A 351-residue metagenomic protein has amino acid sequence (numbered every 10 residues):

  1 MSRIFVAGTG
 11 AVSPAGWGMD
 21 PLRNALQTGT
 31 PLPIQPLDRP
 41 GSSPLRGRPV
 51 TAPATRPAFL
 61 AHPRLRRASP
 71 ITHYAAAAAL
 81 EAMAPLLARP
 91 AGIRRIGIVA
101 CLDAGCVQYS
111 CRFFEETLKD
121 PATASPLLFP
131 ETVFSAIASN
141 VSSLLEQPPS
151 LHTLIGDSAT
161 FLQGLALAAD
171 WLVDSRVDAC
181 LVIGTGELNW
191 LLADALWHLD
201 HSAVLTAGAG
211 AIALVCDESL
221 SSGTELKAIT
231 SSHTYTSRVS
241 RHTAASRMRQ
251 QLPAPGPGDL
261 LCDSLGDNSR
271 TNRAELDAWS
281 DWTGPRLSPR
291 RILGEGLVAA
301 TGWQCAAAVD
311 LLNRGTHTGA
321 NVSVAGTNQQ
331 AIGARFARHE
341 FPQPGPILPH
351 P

Functional and structural regions predicted by a protein language model:
M1-S150, L162, D170-D174, T185-P351: Conserved "HGTGT" condensation-loop signature of ketosynthase/thiolase-family condensing enzymes that catalyze
H152-L154: Short beta-strand-to-loop elements that line the ligand-binding cleft of bilobed periplasmic-binding protein-like
L165: Short-chain dehydrogenase/reductase
R176-D178: Alpha-to-beta junction loops
